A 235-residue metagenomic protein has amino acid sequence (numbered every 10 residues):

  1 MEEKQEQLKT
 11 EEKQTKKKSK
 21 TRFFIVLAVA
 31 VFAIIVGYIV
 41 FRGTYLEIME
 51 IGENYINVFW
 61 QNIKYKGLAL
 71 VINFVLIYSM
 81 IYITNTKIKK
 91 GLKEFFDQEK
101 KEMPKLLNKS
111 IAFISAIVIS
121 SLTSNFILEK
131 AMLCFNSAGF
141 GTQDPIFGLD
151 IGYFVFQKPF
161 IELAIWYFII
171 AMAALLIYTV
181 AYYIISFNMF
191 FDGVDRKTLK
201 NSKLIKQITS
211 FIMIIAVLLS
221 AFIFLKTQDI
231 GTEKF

Functional and structural regions predicted by a protein language model:
M1-K18, I88-K101, N188-S202: N-terminal Lys/Arg-rich, disordered targeting/topogenic segments
T10-T21, A112-S121, K203-K206: Hydrophobic alpha-helical transmembrane segments
F23-Q157, I161-D192, I212, V217-K234: Transmembrane-helix bundle segments that line or gate the permeation/cavity pathway in multi-pass membrane proteins
P104-L107, N201-S202, K206: N-terminal targeting/docking segments
